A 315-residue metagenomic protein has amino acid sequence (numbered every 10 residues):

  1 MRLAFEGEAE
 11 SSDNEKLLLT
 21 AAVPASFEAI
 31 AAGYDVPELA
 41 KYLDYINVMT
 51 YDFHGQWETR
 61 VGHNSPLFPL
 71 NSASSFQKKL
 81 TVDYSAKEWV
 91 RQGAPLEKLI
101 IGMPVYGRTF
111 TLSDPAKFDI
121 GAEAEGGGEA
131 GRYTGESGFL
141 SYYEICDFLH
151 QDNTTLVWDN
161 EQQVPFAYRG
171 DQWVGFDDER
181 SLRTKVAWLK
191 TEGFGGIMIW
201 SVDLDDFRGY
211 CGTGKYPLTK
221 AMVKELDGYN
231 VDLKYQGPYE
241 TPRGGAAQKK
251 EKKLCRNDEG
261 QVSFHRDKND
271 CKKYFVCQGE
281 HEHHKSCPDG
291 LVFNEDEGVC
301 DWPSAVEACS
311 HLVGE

Functional and structural regions predicted by a protein language model:
M1-I145: Substrate-binding surface in catalytic domains of secreted glycosidases
L3, P37, K41, D83 (+6 more regions): Solvent-exposed, polar/charged alpha-helical surfaces in well-ordered, non-transmembrane soluble domains, broadly
P24-S26, F53, Y106, S181 (+3 more regions): Conserved beta-strand elements of beta-rich interaction domains across eukaryotes, especially beta-propellers
A25-I30, F176, D205-D206: Acidic-and-aromatic substrate-binding clefts and catalytic sites of carbohydrate-active enzymes
D44-Y45, G196, K273: Well-ordered beta-strand positions
H54-F76, M103-W188, R208, T213-G245 (+1 more regions): Glycan-binding loop/region signatures in secreted carbohydrate-active enzymes
K185, G193, W200-D203, A246 (+1 more regions): Disulfide-rich extracellular ectodomains of metazoan secreted and cell-surface proteins
V231, R243-E315: Cysteine-rich, disulfide-bonded extracellular modules and peptides in secreted proteins and receptor ectodomains
